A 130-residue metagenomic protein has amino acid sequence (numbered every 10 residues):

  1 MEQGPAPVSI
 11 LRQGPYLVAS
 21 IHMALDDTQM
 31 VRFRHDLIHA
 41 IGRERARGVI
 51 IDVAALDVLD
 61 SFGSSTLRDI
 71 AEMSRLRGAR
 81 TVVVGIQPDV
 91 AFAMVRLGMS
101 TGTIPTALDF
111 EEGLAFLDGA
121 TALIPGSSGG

Functional and structural regions predicted by a protein language model:
M1-Q3, G119-G130: Intrinsically disordered or compositionally simple regulatory linkers and C-terminal tails in signal-transduction
E2, Q13-P15, R45-R47: Short flexible coil/turn linkers enriched for glycine and charged/polar residues that connect secondary-structure
G4-P5, H35-L37, R68-D69: A generic local structural motif
P5-R34: STAS-typified acidic loop motif
M30-L37, G42, G78: Expand to "…catalyze enediolate/carbanion chemistry for C-C bond making/breaking, isomerization, decarboxylation
E44-R47, I51-S100: Amphipathic alpha-helical interaction surfaces in cytosolic regulatory modules
T103-G113: Short acidic-hydrophobic, aromatic-tinged amphipathic segments that line or gate anion-handling sites
L114-D118: Short, charged, surface-exposed secondary-structure boundary motifs
